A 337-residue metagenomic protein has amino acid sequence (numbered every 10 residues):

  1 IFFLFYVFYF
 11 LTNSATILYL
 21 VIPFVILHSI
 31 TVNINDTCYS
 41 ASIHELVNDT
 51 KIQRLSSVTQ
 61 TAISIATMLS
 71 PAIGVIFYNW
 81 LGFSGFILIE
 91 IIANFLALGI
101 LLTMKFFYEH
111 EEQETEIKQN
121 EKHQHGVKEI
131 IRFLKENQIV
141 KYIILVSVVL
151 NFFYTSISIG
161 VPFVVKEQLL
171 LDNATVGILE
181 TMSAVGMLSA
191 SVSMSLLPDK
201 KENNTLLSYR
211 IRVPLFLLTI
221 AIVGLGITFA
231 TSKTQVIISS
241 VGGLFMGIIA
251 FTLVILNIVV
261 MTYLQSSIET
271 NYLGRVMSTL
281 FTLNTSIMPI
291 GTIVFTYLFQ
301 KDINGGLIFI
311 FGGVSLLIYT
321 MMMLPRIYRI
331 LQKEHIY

Functional and structural regions predicted by a protein language model:
I1-F5, I17-L18, K166-Y337: C-terminal transmembrane bundle of multi-pass solute transporters/carriers
L18-S29, R54-Q113, T181-V185, L217 (+2 more regions): Hydrophobic alpha-helical transmembrane segments
D36, T67, P71, S147-S158 (+1 more regions): Conserved extracellular-gate-facing transmembrane-helix segments in secondary transporters
Y39, I43, I73, I157-V165 (+3 more regions): Hydrophobic/aromatic end-of-helix segments at the C-terminal termini of transmembrane alpha-helices
H44-I52, S266-L273: Paired intracellular helix-loop junctions of major facilitator superfamily
V58-A66, V146, L179, T279-N284: Hydrophobic alpha-helical segments of secondary membrane carriers
L81-L88, I131-S191: A single, central transmembrane helix in multi-pass transporters
Y108-L145: Juxtamembrane intracellular "pre-TM" segments in multi-pass secondary transporters
